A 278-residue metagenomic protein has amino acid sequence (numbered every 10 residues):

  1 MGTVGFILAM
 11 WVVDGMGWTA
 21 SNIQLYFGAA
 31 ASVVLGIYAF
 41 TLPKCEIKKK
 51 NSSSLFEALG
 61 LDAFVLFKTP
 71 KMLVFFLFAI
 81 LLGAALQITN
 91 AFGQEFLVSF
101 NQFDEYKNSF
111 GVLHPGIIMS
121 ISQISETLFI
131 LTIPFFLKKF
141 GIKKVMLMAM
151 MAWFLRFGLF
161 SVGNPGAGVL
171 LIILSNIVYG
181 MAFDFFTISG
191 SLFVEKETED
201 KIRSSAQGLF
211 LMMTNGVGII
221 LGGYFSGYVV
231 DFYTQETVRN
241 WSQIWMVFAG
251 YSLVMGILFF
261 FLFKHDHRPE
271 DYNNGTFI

Functional and structural regions predicted by a protein language model:
M1, F185-E199: Intracellular juxtamembrane helix-capping segments at the cytosolic ends of symmetry-related transmembrane helices
V13, G17, L128-I142, V230-D231: Helix-to-loop junctions at the C-terminal end of transmembrane segments in multipass secondary transporters
G15-A31, Y228-S252: A membrane-interface helix-boundary motif in multi-pass transporters
S32-K44, G216, I244-I278: Multi-pass alpha-helical transporter architecture, strongest for 12-TM Major Facilitator/SLC carriers used
P43-L77, Q102-F103, K107: Juxtamembrane intracellular "pre-TM" segments in multi-pass secondary transporters
K68-T89, I177-V178: Pair of pore-lining "gating" transmembrane helices in MFS-fold secondary transporters
A91-P115: Short amphipathic helix-loop junctions that connect adjacent transmembrane helices in Major Facilitator Superfamily/SLC
M151-P165: C-terminal ends and interior cores of transmembrane alpha-helices in multi-pass membrane transporters/permeases
